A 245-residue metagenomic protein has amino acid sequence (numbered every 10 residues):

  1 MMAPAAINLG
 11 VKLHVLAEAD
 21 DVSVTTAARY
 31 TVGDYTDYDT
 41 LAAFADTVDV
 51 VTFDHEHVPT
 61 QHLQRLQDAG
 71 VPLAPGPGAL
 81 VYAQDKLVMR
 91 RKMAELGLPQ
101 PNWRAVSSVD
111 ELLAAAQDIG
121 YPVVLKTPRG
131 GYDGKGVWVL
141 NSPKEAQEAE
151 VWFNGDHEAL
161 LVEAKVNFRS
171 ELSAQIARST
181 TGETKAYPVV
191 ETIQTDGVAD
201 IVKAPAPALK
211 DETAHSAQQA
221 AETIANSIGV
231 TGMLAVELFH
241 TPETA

Functional and structural regions predicted by a protein language model:
M1-V88, D110: ATP-binding N-terminal substructure of ATP-dependent carboxylate-amine bond-forming enzymes
V11, V71, L98, Y121 (+1 more regions): Short glycine/serine/threonine/alanine-rich loop segments
T26, Y121, S170, G232-L234: A generic structural signal for short beta-strands and their flanking turns/coil linkers
Y82-S173, A177-I224: Active-site nucleotide/adenylate-binding loops and adjacent lid/helix of ATP-dependent enzymes
G229-A245: Conserved metal-phosphate-binding beta-hairpin within the catalytic cores of diverse ATP-dependent phosphoryl-transfer
